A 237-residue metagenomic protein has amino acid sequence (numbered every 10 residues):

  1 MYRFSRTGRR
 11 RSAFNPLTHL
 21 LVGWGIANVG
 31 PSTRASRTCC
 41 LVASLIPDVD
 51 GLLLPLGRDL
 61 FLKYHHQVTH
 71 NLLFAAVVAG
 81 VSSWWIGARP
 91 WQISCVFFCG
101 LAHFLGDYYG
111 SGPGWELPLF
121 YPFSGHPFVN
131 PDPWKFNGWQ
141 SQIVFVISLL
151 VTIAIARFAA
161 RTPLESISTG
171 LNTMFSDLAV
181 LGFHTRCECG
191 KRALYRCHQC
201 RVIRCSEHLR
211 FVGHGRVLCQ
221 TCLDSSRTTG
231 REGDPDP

Functional and structural regions predicted by a protein language model:
M1-T185, Y195: N-terminal membrane-targeting hydrophobic helices
F61, C189, C197, F211: Residue-level marker of regulatory loop/turn positions in helix-turn-helix DNA-binding domains and in histidine
F120, G190, Q220: Residue-level detector of conserved, well-ordered beta-strand and adjacent loop positions that form binding/recognition
L181-H184, R192, C200, H214: Flanking scaffold residues of small Cys/His-coordinated metal-binding clusters
H184-C187, C197-C200, C219-C222: Short cysteine-rich clusters marking metal-coordination/redox-active sites
Y195-R196, S206-E207, H214, T228-T229: Short, non-ligating residues that shape and space the ligands of small metal-coordination modules and catalytic
V202-L223: Cys/His-coordinated zinc-finger cores
R227-P237: Short, intrinsically disordered terminal segments enriched in charged and Pro/Gly residues
